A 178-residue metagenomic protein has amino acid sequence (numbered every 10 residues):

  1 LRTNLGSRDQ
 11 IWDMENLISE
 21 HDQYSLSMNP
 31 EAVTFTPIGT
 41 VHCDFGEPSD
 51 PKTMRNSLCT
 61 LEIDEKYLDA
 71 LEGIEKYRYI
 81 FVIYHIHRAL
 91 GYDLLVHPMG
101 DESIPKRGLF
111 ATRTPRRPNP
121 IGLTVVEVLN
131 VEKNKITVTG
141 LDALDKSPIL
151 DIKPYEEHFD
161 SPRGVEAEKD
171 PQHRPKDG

Functional and structural regions predicted by a protein language model:
W12-G178: Glycine-rich, low-complexity intrinsically disordered segments
